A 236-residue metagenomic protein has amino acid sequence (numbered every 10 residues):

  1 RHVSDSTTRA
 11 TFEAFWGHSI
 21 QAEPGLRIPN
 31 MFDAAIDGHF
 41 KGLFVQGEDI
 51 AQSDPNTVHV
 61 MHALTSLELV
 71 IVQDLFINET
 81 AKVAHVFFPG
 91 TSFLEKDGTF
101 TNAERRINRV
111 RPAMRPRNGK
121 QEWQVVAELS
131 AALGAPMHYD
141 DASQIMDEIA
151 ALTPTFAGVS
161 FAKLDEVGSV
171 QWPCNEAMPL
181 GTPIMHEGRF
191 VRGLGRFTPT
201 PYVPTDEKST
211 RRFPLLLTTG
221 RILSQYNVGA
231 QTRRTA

Functional and structural regions predicted by a protein language model:
R1-S160, R221-A236: Non-catalytic alpha/beta scaffold blocks inside enzyme catalytic domains
S143-T235: Long, low-complexity segments enriched in small/aliphatic residues
